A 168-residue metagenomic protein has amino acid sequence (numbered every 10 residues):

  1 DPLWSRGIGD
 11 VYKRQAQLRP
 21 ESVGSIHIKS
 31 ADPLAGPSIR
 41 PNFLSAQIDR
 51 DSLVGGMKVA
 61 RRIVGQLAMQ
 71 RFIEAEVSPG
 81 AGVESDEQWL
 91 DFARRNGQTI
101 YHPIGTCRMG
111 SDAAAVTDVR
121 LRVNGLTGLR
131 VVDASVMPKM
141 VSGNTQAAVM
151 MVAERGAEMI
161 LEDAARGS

Functional and structural regions predicted by a protein language model:
D1-Y12: Single conserved hydrophobic/aromatic residue that forms the stacking wall/gate of nucleotide- or nucleobase-binding
K13-M69, L90-S168: C-terminal structured subdomain/cap of oxidoreductase catalytic cores
F72-V83, E162-S168: Active-site-proximal substrate-binding core of FAD-dependent oxidoreductases
V83-W89: Short glycine/threonine-rich loop-to-helix capping motif typified by GTGT followed within a few residues by an Asp-Pro
